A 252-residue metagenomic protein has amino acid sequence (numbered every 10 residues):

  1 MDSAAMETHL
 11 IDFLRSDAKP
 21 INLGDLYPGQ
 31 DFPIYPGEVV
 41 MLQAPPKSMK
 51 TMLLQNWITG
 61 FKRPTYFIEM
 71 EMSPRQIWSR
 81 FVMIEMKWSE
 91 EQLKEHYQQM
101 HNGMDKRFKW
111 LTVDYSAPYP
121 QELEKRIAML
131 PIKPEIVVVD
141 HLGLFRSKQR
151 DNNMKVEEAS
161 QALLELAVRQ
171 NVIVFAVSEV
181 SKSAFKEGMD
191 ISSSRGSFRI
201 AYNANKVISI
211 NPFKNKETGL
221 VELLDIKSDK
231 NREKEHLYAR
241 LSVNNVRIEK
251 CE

Functional and structural regions predicted by a protein language model:
D2-W88: The Walker A/P-loop phosphate-binding site
R15, E38-A44, F108-V113, K148-Q149 (+1 more regions): Short, basic, glycine/proline-bearing loop/turn elements
Q30-P33, L42-Q43, K47-S48, M52 (+1 more regions): Phosphate-binding/switch region of NTP-binding enzymes
G37, K62, P134, A204-N205: Short, well-ordered alpha-helix to beta-strand connector turns
A44, R63-D151, E158, K214-N215 (+1 more regions): Conserved inter-motif catalytic segment of the P-loop NTP-binding fold
Q55, T59, A128-P131, L164: A structural alpha-helix within SAM-dependent methyltransferase catalytic domains
H101, P120, E124, V156-S160 (+2 more regions): Amphipathic alpha-helical transducer elements in NTP-driven molecular machines
P118, L130, D140-L144, N153-K186: C-terminal structural cap/anchor segments
